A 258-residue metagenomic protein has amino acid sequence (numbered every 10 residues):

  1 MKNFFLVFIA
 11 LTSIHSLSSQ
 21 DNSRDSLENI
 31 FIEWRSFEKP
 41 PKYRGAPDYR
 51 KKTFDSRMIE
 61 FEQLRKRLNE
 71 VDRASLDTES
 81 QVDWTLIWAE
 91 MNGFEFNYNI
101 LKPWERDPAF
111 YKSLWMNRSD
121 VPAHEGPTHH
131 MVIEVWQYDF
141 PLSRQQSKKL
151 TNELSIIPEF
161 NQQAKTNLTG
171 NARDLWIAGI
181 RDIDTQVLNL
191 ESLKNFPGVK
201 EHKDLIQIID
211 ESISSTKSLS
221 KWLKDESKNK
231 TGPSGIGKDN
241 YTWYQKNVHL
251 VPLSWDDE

Functional and structural regions predicted by a protein language model:
F4-S13: Sec-dependent N-terminal signal peptides
S19-E258: N-terminal maturation segment of proteins
